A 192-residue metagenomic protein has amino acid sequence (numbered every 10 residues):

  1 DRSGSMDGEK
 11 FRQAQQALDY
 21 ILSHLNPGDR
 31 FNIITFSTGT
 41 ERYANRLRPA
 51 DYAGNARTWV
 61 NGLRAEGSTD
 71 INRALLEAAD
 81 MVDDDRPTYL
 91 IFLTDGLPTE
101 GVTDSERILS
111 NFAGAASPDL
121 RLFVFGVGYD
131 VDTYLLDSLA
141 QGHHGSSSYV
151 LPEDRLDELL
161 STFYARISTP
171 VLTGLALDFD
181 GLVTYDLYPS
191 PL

Functional and structural regions predicted by a protein language model:
R2-L192: Exposed acidic/Ser/Thr-rich ligand/metal-binding surfaces
